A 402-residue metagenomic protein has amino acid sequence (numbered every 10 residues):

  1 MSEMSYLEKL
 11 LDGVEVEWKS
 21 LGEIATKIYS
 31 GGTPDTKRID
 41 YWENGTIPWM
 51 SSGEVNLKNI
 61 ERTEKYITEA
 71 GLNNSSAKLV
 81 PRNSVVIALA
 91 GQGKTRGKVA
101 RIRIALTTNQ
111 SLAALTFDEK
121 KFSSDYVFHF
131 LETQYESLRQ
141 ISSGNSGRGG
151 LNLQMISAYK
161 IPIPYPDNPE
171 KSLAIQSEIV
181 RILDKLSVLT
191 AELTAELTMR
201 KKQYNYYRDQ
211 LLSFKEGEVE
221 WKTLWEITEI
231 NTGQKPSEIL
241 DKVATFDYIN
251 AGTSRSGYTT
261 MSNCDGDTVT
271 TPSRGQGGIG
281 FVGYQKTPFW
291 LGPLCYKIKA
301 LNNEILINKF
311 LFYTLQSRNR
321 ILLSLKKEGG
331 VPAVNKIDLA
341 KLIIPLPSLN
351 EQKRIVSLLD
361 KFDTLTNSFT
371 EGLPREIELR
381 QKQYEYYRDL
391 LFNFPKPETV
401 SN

Functional and structural regions predicted by a protein language model:
M1-N402: Charged, alpha-helix-forming regions
